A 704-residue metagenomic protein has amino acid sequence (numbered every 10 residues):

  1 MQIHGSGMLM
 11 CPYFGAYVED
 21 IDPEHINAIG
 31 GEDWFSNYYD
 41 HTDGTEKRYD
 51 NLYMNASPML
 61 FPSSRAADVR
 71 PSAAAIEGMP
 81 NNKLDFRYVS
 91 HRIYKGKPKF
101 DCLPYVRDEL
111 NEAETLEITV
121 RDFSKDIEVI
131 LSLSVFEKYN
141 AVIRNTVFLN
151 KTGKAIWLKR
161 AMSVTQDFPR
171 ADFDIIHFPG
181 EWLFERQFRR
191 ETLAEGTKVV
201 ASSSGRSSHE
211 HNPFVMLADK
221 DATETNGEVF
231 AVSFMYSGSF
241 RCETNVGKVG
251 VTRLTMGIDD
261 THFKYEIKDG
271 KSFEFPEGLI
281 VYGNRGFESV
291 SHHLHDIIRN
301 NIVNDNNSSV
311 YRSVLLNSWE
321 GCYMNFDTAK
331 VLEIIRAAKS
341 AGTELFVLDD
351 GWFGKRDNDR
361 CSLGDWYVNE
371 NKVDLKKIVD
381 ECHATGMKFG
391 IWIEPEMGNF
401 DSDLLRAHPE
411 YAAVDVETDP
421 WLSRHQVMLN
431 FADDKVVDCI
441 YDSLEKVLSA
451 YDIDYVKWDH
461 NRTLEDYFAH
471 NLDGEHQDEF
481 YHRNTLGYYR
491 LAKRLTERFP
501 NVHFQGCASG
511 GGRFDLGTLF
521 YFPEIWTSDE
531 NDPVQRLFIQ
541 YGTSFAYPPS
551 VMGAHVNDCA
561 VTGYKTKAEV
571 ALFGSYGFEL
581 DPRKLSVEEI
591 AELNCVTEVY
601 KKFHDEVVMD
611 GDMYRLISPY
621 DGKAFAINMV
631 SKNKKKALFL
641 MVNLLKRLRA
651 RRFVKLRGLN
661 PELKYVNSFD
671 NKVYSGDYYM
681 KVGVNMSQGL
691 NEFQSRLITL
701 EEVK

Functional and structural regions predicted by a protein language model:
G5-N245, T261, K664, S668-D670: Polysaccharide-binding surfaces and accessory modules of carbohydrate-active proteins
Y39, Y49, Y53-K97, A222-G238 (+5 more regions): Glycine-rich, aromatic-flanked loop segments that form ligand/cofactor-binding clefts across common enzyme folds
Y88, Y265-N284, F693-L700: Short Pro-Gly-centered flexible turn/kink motifs
T146, G270, C382, F504 (+3 more regions): Conserved, mostly hydrophobic/aromatic
V215, E224, S618-N660: Carbohydrate-binding surface patches
N307-D442, Y455: Aromatic-lined carbohydrate-binding/catalytic grooves of carbohydrate-active enzymes
N399, D403-D438, H482-K584: Glycan-recognition surfaces
L645-K704: C-terminal beta-sandwich/jelly-roll accessory domains of carbohydrate-active enzymes
